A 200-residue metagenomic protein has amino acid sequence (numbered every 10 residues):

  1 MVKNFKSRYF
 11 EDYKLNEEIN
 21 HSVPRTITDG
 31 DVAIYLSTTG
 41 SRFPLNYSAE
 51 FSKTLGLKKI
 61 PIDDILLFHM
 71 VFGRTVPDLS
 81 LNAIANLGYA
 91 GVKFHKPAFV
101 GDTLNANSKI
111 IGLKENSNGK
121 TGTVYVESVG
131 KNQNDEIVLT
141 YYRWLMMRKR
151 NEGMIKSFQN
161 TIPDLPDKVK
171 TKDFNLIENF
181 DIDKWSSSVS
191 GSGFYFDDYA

Functional and structural regions predicted by a protein language model:
M1-Y89, R150-A200: Hot-dog-fold acyl-thioester-processing enzymes
K14, Q133-N134: Short, ordered coil/turn segments that flank beta-strands lining enzyme active or ligand-binding pockets
S22, V71, V124-V126, L139-Y141: Single-stranded nucleic acid-binding proteins centered on OB/S1-type folds and their adjacent low-complexity
I27, L113, L145-M147: A short acidic/small-residue loop/turn micro-motif
S52, G119-T121, N134-E136, T140: Hydrophobic small-molecule pocket/channel-lining residues, especially in calycin-type beta-barrels
L87-Q133: Hydrophobic beta-sheet segments that form the core/acyl-binding groove of ACP/CoA-dependent acyl-chain-processing
E127-G130, E136, Y141-K156: Flexible glycine-rich active-site/ligand-binding loops centered on an Asp-His dyad
